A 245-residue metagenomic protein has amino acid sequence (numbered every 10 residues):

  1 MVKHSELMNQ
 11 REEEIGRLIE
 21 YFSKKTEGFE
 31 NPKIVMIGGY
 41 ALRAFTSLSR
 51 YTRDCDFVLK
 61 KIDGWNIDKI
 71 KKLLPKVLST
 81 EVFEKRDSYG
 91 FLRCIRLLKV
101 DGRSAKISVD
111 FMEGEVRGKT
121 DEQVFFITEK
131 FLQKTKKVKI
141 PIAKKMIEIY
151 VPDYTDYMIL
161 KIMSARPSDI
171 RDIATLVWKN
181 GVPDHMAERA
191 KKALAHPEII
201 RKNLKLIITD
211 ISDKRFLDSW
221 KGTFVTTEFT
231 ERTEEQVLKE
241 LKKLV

Functional and structural regions predicted by a protein language model:
M1-V245: Compositionally biased terminal segments of proteins
